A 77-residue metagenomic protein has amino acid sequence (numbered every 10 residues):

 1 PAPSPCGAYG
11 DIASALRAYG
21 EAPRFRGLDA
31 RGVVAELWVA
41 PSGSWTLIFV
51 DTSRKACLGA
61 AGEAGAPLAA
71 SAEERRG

Functional and structural regions predicted by a protein language model:
P1-G77: Polybasic/polar functional segments that serve as interface/processing modules
